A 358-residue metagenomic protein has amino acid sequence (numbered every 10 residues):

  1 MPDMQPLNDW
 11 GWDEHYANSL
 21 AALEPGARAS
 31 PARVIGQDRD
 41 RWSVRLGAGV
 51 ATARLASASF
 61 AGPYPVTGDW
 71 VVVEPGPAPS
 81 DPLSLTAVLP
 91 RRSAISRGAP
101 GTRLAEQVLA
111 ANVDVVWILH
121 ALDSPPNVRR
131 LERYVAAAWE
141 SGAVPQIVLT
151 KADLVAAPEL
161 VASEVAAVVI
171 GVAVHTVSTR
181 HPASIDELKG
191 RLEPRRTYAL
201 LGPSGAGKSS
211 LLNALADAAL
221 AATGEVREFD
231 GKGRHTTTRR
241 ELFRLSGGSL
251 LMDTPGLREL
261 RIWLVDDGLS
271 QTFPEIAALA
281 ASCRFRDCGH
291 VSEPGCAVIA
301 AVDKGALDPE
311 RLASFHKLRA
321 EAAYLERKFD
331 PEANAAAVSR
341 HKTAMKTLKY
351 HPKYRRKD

Functional and structural regions predicted by a protein language model:
M1-A21: A general sequence property marking short-to-moderate contiguous segments in secreted/outer-membrane adhesion
M1-P6, P25-R28, G62-D81, L89-N112 (+6 more regions): Helix-rich effector regions associated with P-loop NTPase G domains
R28-D38: Structural detector for short beta-strands of small beta-barrel domains
D40-V44: Short aromatic-glycine-enriched beta-strand elements
V50-P65: Beta-strand/loop nucleic-acid-binding surfaces
P75-D81, L122-S124, S204: Short, charged beta-turn/beta-strand-edge "cap" motif at the junction between a beta-strand and an adjacent loop
V144, K151-A206: Canonical P-loop GTPase G-domain recognition
K208-G224: A conserved segment at the C-terminal end of the G1
